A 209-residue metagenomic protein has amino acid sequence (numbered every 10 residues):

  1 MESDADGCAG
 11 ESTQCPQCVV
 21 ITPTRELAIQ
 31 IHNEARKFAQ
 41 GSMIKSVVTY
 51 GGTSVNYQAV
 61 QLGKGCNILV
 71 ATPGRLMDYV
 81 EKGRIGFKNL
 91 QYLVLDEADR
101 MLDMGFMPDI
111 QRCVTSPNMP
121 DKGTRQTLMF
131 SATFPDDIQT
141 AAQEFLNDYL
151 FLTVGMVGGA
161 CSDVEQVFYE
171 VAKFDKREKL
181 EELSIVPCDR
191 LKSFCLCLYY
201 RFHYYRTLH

Functional and structural regions predicted by a protein language model:
M1-D189, Y200-F202: SF2 DExD/H RNA helicase N-terminal ATP-binding lobe
C195-C197: Buried hydrophobic side chains on well-structured beta-strands
Y199-H209: Conserved helicase motor "Helicase C" RecA-like lobe of SF1/SF2 P-loop NTPases
